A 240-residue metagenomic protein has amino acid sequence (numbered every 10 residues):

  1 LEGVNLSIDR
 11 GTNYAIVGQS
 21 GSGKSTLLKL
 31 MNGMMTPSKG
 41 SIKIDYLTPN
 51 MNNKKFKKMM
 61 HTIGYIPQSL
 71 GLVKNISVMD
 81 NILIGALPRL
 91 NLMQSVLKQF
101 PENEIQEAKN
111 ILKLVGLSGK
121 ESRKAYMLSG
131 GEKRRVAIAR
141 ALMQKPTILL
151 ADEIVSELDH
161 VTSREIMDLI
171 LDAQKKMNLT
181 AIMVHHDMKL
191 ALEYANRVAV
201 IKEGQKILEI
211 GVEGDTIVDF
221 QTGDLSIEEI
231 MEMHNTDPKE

Functional and structural regions predicted by a protein language model:
V17-Q19: The feature captures the beta-strand-to-loop junction immediately N-terminal to the Walker
N32: Helix-to-loop junction immediately C-terminal to a conserved catalytic motif
G40-N50, M59: Conserved ABC transporter NBD signature motif
S95-G119: Conserved ABC ATPase "signature" region
K124-L128, E132: Conserved ABC ATPase signature
L149-D152: Catalytic Walker B motif of ABC-type/P-loop ATPase nucleotide-binding domains
H185-H186: H-loop/switch region of ABC-family ATPase nucleotide-binding domains
